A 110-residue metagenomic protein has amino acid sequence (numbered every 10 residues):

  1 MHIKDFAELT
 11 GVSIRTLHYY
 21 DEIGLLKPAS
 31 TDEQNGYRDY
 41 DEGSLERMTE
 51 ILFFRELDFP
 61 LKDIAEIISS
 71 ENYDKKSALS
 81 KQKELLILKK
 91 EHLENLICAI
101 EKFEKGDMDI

Functional and structural regions predicted by a protein language model:
M1-E66: Basic helix-turn-helix/winged-helix DNA-binding cores and closely related short helical interaction motifs
L52, L57, I64-I110: Short, charged amphipathic alpha-helical surface segments
